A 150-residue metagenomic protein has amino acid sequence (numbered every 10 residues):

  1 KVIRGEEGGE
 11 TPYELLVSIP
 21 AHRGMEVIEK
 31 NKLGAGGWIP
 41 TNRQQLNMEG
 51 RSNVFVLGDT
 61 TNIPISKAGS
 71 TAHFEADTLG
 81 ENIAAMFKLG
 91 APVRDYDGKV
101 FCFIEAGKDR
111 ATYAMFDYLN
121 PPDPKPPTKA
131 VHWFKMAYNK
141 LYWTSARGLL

Functional and structural regions predicted by a protein language model:
K1-T11: Conserved beta-strand-loop-beta-strand element in the redox core of flavoprotein oxidoreductases
R4-G5, H73, E105: A general beta-strand register signal
E10-L15, Y113-D117: Short amphipathic beta-strand/extended segments with alternating polar/hydrophobic composition
T11-D77, E81, A85: FAD-site-proximal beta/loop scaffold in flavoenzymes
G37-F55, A106-P126: FAD-binding beta-loop-beta segment adjacent to the flavin cofactor pocket
A72-G98, L141-A146: Internal hydrophobic alpha-helix adjacent to the cofactor/substrate pocket in enzyme cavities
F101: Beta-strand-loop-alpha "switch" segments that mediate conformational coupling across diverse proteins
Y113-L150: C-terminal auxiliary extensions adjacent to catalytic cores
